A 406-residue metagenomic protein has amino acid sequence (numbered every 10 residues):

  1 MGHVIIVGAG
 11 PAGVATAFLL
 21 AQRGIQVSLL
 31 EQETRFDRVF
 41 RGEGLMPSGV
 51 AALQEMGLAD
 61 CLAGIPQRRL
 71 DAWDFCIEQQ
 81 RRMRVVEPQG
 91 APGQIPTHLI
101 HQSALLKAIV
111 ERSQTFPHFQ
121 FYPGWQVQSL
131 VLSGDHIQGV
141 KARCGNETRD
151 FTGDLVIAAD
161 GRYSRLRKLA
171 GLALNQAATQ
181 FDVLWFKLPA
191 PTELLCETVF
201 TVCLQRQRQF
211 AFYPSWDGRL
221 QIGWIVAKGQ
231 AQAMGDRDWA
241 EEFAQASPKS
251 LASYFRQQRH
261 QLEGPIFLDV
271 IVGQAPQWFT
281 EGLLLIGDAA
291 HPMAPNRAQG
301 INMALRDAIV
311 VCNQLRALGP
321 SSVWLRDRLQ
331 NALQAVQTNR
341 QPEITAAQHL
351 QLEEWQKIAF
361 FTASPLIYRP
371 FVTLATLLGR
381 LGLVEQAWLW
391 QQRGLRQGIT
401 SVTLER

Functional and structural regions predicted by a protein language model:
M1-A12: Beta1/beta-strand and adjacent pyrophosphate-binding region of the FAD-binding site in flavoprotein oxidoreductases
P11, A17, G264-E353: Conserved mid-domain beta->alpha element of the FAD-binding
A21-R41: Glycine-rich FAD pyrophosphate-binding loop
L29-L30, A158, C203, I286: Generic enzyme active-site microenvironment
T34-Q54: Conserved N-terminal glycine-rich FAD pyrophosphate-binding loop of Rossmann-like flavoproteins
A51-L169, A177-K187: Conserved N-terminal helical subregion
W125, S129, D135-I266, V270 (+1 more regions): Conserved FAD-binding catalytic core of PHBH/FMO-like flavoproteins
N313-R406: C-terminal helical "tail/cap" subdomain of flavin- and related membrane-associated enzymes
